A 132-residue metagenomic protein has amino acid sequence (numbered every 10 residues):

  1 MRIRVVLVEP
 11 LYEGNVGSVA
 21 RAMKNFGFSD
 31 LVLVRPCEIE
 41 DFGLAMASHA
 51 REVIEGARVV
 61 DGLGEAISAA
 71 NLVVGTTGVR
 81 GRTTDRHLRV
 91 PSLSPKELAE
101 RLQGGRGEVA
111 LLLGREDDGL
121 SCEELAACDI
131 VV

Functional and structural regions predicted by a protein language model:
M1-V132: Post-transcriptional modification and biogenesis factors for structured RNAs of the translation apparatus
